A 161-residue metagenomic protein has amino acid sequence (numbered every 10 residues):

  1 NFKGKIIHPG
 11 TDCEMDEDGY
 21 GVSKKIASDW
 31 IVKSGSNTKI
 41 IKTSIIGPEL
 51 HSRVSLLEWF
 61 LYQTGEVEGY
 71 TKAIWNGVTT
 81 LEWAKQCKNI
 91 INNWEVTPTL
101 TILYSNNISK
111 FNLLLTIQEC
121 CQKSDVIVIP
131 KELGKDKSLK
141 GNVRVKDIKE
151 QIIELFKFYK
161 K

Functional and structural regions predicted by a protein language model:
N1-G21: Conserved Rossmann-fold NAD(P)-dependent oxidoreductase catalytic core, especially the SDR/UDP-sugar
F2, S34-G35, C121: Helix C-cap/helix->beta junction micro-motif
K5-G10, K39-K42, I102: Structural signature of the Rossmann-like NAD(P)-dependent dehydrogenase/reductase core
G19-G21, K25, D29-G77, E82 (+1 more regions): NAD(P)-dependent short-chain dehydrogenase/reductase
L50-S55, L113-L115, L139-K140: Short aromatic-enriched loop/helix-cap "lid" or pocket-rim segments at secondary-structure transitions that line
T80, K110, R144-I148: Amphipathic alpha-helical segment in the mid-to-C-terminal domain of diverse UDP/GDP-sugar glycosyltransferases
A84-D136: Mid/C-terminal beta-alpha module of Rossmann-like enzyme folds, strongest in SDR-family dehydrogenases/epimerases
Q122-K161: C-terminal amphipathic/interface module of NAD(P)-dependent oxidoreductases and related NAD-binding regulators
